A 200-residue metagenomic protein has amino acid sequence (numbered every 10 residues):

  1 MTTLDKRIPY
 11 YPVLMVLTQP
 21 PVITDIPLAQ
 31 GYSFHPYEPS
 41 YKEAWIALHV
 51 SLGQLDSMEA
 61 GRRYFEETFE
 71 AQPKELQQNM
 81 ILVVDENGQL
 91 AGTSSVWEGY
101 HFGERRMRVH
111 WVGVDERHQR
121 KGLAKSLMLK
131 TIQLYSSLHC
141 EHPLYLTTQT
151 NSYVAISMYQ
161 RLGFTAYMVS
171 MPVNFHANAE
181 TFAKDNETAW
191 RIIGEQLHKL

Functional and structural regions predicted by a protein language model:
M1-Q30: Acyl-donor-binding surface of acyltransferase catalytic domains
S33-W45: A short beta-loop-alpha structural element at the N-terminal edge of CoA-dependent acyl/N-acetyltransferase catalytic
Y37, V112-V114, T148: Hydrophobic adenine-recognition pocket in adenosine-nucleotide-binding enzymes
V50-G113: A conserved beta-strand-loop-helix scaffold within acyl/acetyltransferase catalytic domains
W111-V114, R120-Y135, S157-R161: Conserved acetyl-CoA-binding loop-helix of GNAT-fold acetyltransferases
Y135-T148: Conserved GNAT acetyl-CoA-binding A-motif
Y145-I156, P172-A183: Conserved beta-strand-loop-alpha-helix junction that forms the acyl-donor binding cleft
Y159-V169: Conserved acetyl-CoA-binding loop of GNAT-fold acetyltransferases
